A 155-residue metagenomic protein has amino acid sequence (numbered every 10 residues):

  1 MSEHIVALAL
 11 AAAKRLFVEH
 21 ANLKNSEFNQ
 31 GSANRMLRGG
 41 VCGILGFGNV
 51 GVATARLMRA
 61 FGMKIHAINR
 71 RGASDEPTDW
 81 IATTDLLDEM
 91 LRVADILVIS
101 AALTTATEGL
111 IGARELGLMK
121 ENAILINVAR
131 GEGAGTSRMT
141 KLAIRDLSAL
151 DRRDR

Functional and structural regions predicted by a protein language model:
M1-V41, A60: Phosphate-binding beta-alpha-beta segment of Rossmann-like dinucleotide-binding domains, i.e., the NAD(P)
I5, A9-A13, A143, L147-D154: Short, hydrophobic alpha-helical segments
F47-G48: Glycine-rich Rossmann-fold phosphate-binding loop(s) that bind the pyrophosphate of adenine dinucleotide cofactors
G51-V52: N-terminal Rossmann-fold NAD(P) dinucleotide-binding loop
A55, R59: Gly/Ala-rich phosphate-binding loop of Rossmann-like dinucleotide-binding domains, activating on the conserved
H66: Conserved beta-strand positions in the Rossmann-like core of class I SAM-dependent methyltransferases
R71-G135, M139, S148-D151: Rossmann-like adenosine-cofactor binding region
